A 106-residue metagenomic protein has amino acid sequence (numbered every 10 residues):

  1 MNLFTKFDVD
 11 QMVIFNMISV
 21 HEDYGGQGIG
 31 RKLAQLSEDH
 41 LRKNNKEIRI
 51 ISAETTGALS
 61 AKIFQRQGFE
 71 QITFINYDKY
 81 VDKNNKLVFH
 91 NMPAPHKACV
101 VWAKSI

Functional and structural regions predicted by a protein language model:
M1-I18, T73-P95: Conserved acyl-donor/pantetheine-binding loop and adjacent beta-alpha core of acyl/acetyltransferases and related
N2-V9, K32-I48: Conserved acyl-CoA
Q11-V13, L41-T56, R66: Conserved GNAT acetyl-CoA-binding A-motif
M17-E22, G26-L41, R66: Conserved acetyl-CoA-binding loop-helix of GNAT-fold acetyltransferases
I18-V20, T56-S60, Y77: An acidic- and aromatic-residue-enriched active-site/binding cleft used to recognize and process polar
Q65-I75: Conserved acetyl-CoA-binding loop of GNAT-fold acetyltransferases
H96-V101: Short hydrophobic/aromatic beta-strand or adjacent loop that forms the aromatic wall/cage of a ligand/substrate-binding
A103-I106: Short beta-strand-to-coil "C-cap" segments at the C-terminal boundary of structured domains/repeats, marking
